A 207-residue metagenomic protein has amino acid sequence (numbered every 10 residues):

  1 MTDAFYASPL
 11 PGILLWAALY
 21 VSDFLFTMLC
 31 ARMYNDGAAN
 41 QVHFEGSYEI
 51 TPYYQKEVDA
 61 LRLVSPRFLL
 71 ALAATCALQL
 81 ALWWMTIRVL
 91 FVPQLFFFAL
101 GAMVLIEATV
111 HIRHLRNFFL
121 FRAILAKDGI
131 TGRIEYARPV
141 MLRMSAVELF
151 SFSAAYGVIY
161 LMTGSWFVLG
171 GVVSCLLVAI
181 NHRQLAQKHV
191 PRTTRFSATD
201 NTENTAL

Functional and structural regions predicted by a protein language model:
T2-L207: Hydrophobic alpha-helical segments at protein termini of multi-pass membrane proteins
